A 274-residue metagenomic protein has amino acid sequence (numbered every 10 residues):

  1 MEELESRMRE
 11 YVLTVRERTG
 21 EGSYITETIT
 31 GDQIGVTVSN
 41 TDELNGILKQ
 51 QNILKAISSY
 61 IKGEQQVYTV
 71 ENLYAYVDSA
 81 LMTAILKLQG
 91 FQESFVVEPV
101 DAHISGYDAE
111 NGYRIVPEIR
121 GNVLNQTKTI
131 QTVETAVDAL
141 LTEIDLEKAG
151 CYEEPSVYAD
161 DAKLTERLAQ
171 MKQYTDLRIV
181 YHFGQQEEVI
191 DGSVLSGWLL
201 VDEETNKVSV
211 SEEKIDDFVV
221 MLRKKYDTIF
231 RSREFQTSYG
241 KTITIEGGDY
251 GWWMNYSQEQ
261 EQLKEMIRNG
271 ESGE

Functional and structural regions predicted by a protein language model:
M1-E274: Surface-exposed, secretory/extracytoplasmic low-complexity segments enriched in Ser/Thr/Asn/Gly/Pro
